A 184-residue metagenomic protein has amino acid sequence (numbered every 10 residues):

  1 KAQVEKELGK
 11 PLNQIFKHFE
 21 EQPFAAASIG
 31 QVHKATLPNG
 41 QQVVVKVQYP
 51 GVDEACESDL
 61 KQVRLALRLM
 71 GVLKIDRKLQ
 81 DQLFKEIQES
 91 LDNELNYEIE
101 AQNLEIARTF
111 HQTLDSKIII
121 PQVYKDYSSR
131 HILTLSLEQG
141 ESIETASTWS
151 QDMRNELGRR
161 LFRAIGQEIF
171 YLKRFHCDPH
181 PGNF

Functional and structural regions predicted by a protein language model:
K1-F184: Conserved catalytic cores of large enzyme domains
